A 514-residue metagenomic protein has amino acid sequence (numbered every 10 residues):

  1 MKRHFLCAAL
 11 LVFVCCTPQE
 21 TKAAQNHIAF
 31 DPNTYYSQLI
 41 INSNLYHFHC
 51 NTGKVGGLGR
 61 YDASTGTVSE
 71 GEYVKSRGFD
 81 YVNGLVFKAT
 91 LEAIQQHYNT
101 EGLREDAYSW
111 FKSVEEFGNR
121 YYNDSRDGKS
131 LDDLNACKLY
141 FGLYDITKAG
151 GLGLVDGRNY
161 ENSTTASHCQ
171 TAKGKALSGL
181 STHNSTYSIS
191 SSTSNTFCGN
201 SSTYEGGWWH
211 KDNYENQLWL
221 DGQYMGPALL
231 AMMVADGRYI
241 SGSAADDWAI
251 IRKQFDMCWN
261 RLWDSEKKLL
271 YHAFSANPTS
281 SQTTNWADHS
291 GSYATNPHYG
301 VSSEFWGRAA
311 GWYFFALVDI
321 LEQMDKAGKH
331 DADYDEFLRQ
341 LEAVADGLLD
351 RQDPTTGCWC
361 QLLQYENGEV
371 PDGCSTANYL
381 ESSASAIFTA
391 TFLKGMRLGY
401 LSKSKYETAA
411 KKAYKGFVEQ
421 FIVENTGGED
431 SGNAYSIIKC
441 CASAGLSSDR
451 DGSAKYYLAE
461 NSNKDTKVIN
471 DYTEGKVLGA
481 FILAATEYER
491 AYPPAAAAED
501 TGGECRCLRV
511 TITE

Functional and structural regions predicted by a protein language model:
K2, A444-R450, T501-E504, E514: First exposed extracellular module after export/assembly in secreted or surface-exposed proteins
K2-A8: Sec-dependent signal peptide recognition, specifically the positively charged N-region followed immediately by
A9-P18: Hydrophobic h-region of N-terminal signal peptides that target proteins for export in Gram-negative bacteria
T17, K22-A23, A497-E514: Enriched but not universal
N26-G84, E92-C137, L143-C169, K175 (+5 more regions): CBM-like carbohydrate-recognition segments
V86-A89, D132, A136-L139, G222 (+2 more regions): The tetratricopeptide repeat
S163-Q170, Q217-Q223, P227-T389, L401-N461 (+3 more regions): Extended ligand-binding clefts on enzyme/binding-domain cores
G206-D212, H298: Active-site-adjacent substrate-recognition loops and nearby beta-strands within hydrolase catalytic domains
